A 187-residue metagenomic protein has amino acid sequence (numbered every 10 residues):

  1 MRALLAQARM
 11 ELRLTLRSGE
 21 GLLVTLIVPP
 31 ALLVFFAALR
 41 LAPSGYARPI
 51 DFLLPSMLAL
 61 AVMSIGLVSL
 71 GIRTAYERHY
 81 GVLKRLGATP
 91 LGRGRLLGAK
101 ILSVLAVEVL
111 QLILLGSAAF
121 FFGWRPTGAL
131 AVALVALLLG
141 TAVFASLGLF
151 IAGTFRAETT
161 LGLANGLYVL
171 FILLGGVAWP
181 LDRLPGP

Functional and structural regions predicted by a protein language model:
M1-A8, P187: Short, membrane-interfacial amphipathic segments enriched in basic
L14-P43, I50-S69, L110, G166-L173: Hydrophobic alpha-helical transmembrane segments of multi-pass membrane transport/permease proteins
T15, G66-G94: Transmembrane helix boundary and interhelical loop/hinge segments in multi-pass membrane proteins
T25-L26, L53, M57, E77 (+4 more regions): Residue-level recognition of transmembrane alpha-helices in multi-pass small-molecule transporters/permeases
F35-P43, A152-P187: Transmembrane helix segments
A37-L41, Y76, R85, A119-F120 (+3 more regions): Transmembrane helix-loop junction
P55-L60, S64-I72, S103-V107, A133-G140: Alpha-helical transmembrane segments of multi-pass integral membrane proteins
R93-F171: Alpha-helical transmembrane segments and their short interhelical loops
